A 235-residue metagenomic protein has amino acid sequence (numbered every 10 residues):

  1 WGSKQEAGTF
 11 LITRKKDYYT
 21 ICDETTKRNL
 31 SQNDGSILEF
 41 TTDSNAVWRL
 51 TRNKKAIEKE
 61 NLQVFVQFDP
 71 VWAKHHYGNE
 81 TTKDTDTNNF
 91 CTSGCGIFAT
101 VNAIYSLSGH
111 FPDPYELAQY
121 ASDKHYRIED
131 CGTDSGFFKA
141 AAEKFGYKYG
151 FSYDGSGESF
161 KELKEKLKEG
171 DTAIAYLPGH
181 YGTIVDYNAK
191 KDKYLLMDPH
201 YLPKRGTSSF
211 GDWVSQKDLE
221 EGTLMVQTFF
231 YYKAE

Functional and structural regions predicted by a protein language model:
W1-A56: Lectin-like carbohydrate-binding module/patch detector with strong preference for beta-trefoil
T13, C22, T51, V66 (+3 more regions): Residues in well-ordered beta-strands of folded domains
T20-I21, F90, C131-G132: A glycine-rich, coil/turn loop motif that links secondary-structure elements
K54-I128: Active-site-adjacent structural segments surrounding the nucleophilic cysteine of cysteine proteases and isopeptidases
N61, Y105-E235: Conserved active-site-adjacent core of cysteine acyl-enzyme catalytic domains
